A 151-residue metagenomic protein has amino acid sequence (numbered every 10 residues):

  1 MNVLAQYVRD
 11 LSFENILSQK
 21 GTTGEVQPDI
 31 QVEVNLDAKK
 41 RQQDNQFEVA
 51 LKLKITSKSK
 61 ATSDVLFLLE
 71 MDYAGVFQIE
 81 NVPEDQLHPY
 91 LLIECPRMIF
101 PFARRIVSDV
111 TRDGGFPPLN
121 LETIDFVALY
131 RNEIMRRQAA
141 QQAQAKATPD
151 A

Functional and structural regions predicted by a protein language model:
M1-M98, R104-A151: N-terminal intrinsically disordered, cationic/polar leader segments that include organellar targeting peptides
